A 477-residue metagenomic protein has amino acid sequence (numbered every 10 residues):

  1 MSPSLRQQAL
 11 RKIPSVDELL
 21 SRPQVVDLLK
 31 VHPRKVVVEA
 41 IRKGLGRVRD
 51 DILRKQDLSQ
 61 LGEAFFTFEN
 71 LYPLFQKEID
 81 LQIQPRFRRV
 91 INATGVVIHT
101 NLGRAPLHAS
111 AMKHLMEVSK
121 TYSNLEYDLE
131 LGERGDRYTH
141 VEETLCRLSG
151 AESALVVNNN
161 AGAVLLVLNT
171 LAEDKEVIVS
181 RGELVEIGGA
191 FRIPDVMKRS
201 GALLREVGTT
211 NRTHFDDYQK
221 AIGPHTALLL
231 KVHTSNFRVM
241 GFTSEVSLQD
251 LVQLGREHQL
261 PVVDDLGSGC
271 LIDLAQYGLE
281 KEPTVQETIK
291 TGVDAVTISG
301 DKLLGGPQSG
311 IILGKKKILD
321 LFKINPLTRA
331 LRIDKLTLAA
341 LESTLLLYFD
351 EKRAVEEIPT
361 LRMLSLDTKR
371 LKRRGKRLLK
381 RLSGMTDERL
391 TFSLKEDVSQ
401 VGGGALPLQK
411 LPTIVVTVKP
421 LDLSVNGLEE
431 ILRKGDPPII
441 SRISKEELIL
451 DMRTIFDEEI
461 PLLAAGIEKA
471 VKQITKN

Functional and structural regions predicted by a protein language model:
M1-I79: Long amphipathic alpha-helical segments
I13-P14, H32, I91-G95, L304-P307 (+2 more regions): Short Gly/Ser/Thr- and Asp/Glu-enriched loop/turn motifs at secondary-structure junctions
G46, A93-T94, R104-E130: Glycine-rich phosphate-binding segment of PLP-dependent enzymes
Q56-L61, R86-V90, Q259-L260, G300 (+4 more regions): Flexible, glycine/charged-enriched surface loops at secondary-structure junctions
Q60-L107, K113-H114: Long amphipathic N-terminal alpha/beta scaffold segment
Q84, G132-Y348, G466: Conserved PLP-enzyme active-site core in the AAT-like
K317, N325, I333-M385, K395-V398 (+1 more regions): Structural motif of enzymes handling amino- and sulfur-group chemistry
K372-E458, L462-L463: Conserved C-terminal alpha-helix-loop-beta "cap" of PLP-dependent enzymes that closes/shapes the active-site mouth
